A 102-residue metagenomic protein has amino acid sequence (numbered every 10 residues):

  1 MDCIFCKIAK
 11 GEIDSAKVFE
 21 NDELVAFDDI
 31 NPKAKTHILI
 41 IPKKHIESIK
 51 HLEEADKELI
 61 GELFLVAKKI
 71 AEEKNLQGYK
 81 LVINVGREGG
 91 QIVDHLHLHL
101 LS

Functional and structural regions predicted by a protein language model:
M1-S102: HIT superfamily nucleotide-processing domains
